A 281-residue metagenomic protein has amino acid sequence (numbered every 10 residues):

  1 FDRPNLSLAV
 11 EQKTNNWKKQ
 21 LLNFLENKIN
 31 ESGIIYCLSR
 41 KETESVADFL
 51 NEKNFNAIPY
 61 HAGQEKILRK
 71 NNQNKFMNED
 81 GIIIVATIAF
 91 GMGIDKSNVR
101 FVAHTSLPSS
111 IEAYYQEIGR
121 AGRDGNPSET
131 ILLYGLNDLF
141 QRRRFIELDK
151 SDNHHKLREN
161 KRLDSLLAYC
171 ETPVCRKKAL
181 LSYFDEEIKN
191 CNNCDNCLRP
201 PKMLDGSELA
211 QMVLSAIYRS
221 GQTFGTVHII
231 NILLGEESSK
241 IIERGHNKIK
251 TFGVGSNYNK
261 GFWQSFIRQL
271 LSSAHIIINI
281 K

Functional and structural regions predicted by a protein language model:
F1-N153, R158-K161, D185-K189, N196: Helicase motor core with emphasis on the C-terminal RecA-like subdomain
I29, P173, Q222: Flexible coil/turn residues that form the inter-helical turn or adjacent wing/linker of helix-turn-helix
F76, C170, I217-G221: Short helix-to-turn junction characteristic of helix-turn-helix DNA-binding domains, especially the helix
T105, L133-L136, Y169, I232-G235 (+1 more regions): Conserved catalytic core of Hanks-type protein kinase domains
E159-N160, E187-K281: Accessory DNA-binding and partner-docking regions appended to nucleic-acid-acting proteins, especially the terminal
K161-E187: C-terminal accessory regions
